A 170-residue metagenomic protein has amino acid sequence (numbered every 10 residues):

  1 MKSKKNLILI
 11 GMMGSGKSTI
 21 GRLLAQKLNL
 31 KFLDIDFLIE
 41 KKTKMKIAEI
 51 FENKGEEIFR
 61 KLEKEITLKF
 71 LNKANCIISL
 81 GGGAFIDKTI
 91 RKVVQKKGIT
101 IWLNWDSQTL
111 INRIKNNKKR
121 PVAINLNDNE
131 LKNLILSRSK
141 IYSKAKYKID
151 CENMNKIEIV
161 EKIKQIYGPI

Functional and structural regions predicted by a protein language model:
M1-K4, L23, K27, K73 (+2 more regions): NTP-dependent small-molecule kinase module
L9: Hydrophobic anchor at the beta1->P-loop junction of P-loop NTPases
M12: P-loop (Walker A) phosphate-binding loop of NTP-binding proteins
S18: Walker A/P-loop
K31, I35-Q95, R120, D128 (+1 more regions): ATP-dependent small-molecule kinase phosphotransfer cores that center on conserved nucleotide phosphate-binding segments
G81-A84, D106-Q108, M154: Short glycine-rich anion-binding loops that position phosphate/pyrophosphate groups of nucleotides and phosphorylated
K97-K140: A glycine- and Lys/Arg-enriched "phosphate-lid" helix/loop adjacent to the NTP-binding pocket of small-molecule kinases
